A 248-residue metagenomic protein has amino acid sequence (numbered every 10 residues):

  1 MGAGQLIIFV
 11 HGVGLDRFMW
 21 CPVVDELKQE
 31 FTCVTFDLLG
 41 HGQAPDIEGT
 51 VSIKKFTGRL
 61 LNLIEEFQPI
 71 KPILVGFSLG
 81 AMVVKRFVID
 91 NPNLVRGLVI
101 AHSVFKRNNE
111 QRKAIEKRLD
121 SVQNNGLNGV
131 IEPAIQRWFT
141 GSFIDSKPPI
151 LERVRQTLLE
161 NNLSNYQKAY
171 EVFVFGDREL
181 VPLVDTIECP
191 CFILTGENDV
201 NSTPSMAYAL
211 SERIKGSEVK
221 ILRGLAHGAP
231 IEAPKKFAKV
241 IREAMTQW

Functional and structural regions predicted by a protein language model:
M1-D46, L63: Conserved HGGG/HGGXW glycine-rich cap/lid loop of the alpha/beta-hydrolase fold
K55-P72: Conserved acidic catalytic loop of the alpha/beta-hydrolase fold
G76-G80, V84: Gly/Ala-rich beta-loop-alpha elbow adjacent to hydrolase catalytic centers
K85-D90, L94-I131: Flexible "cap/lid" loop of the alpha/beta hydrolase fold
N109-K113, N125-D185: Conserved alpha/beta-hydrolase catalytic His-Asp/Glu region
I187, I193-T195: Short beta-strand/loop motif that positions the catalytic acidic residue of the alpha/beta-hydrolase fold
E197-S202: Acidic catalytic loop of the alpha/beta-hydrolase fold
L225-A238: Catalytic histidine-centered segment of alpha/beta-hydrolase-like enzymes
